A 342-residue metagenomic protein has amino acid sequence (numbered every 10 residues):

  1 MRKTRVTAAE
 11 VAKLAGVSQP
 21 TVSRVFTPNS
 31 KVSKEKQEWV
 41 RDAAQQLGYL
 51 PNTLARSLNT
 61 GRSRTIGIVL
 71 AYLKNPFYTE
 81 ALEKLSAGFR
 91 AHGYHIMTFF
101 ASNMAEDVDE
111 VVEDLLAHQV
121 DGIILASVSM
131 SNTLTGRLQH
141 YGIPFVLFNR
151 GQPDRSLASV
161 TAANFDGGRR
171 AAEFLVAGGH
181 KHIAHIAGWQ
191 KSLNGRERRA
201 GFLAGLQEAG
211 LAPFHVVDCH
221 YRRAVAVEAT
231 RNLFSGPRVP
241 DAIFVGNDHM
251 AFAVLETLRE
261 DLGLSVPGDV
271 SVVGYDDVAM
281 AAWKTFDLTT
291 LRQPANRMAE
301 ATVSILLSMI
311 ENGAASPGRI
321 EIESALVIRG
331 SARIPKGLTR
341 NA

Functional and structural regions predicted by a protein language model:
M1-K3, Q46, K84-H95, N132 (+2 more regions): Bacterial carbohydrate/catabolite-sensing allosteric modules
M1-R64, R333, A342: N-terminal helix-turn-helix DNA-binding module of bacterial transcription factors
L14, Q19-R24, L58-K74, K84 (+2 more regions): Short beta-strand segments enriched in small/hydrophobic residues
E38, L47-D114, Q119-G122, A200-L203 (+1 more regions): Amphipathic helical "hinge" segments at domain boundaries
S102-A105, A126-S131, H249: Short beta->alpha connector loops
